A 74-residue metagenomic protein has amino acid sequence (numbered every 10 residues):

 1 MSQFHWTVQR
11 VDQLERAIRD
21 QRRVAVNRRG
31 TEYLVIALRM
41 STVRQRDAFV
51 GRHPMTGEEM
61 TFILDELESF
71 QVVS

Functional and structural regions predicted by a protein language model:
M1-A17: Mixed-charge, Lys/Arg-rich low-complexity intrinsically disordered regions
I18-R28: A short, Trp-centered hydrophobic/proline-enriched beta-strand micro-motif
V26-L34, M60-I63: Short coil-to-beta-strand transition motifs
R28-G30, R44, M55: A generic beta-sheet turn/junction motif
Y33-S41: Short beta-strand-centered aromatic/proline hotspots
Q45-V50: Short aromatic-glycine-enriched beta-strand elements
G51-M60: Short solvent-exposed strand/turn elements
T61-S74: Structured surface patches comprising rigid loops and adjacent beta-strands/short helices at the edges of well-ordered
